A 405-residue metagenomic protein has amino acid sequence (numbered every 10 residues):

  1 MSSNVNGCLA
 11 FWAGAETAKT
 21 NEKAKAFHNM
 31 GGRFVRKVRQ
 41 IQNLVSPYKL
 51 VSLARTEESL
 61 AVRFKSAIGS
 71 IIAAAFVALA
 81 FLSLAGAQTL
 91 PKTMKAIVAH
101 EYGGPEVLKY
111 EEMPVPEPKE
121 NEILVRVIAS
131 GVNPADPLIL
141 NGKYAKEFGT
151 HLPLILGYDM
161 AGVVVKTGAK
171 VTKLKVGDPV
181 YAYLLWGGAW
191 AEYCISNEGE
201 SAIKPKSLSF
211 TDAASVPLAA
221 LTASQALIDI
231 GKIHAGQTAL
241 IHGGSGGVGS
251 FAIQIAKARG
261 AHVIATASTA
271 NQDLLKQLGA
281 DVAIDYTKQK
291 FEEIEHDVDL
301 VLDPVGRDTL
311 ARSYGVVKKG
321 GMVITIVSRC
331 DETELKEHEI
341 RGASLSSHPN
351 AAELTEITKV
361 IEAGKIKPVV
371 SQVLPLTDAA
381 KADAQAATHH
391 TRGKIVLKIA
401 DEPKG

Functional and structural regions predicted by a protein language model:
L9-A15: Residue-level detector of structural "landmarks"
E16-G32, G157: Short alpha-helix boundary/capping segments
P114-V132, Y144-G187: Glycine-rich beta-strand-centered segment in the early N-terminal region that forms part of a ligand/cofactor-binding
G149, K166, A182-G243: NAD(P)H dinucleotide-binding glycine-rich loop of Rossmann-like/cofactor-binding domains, especially the beta1-alpha1
A214-D285: Mid-domain Rossmann-like dinucleotide-binding core that forms the NAD(H)/NADP(H) cofactor-binding site
P304-I366, I399-G405: Glycine-rich phosphate-binding loop and adjacent beta-alpha segment of Rossmann(oid) nucleotide-cofactor-binding
T358-K381: Glycine- and charged-residue-rich phosphate/anionic-cofactor binding loop of Rossmann-like
K365-V369, D383-G405: C-terminal capping/lid region of NAD(P)-dependent oxidoreductase domains
